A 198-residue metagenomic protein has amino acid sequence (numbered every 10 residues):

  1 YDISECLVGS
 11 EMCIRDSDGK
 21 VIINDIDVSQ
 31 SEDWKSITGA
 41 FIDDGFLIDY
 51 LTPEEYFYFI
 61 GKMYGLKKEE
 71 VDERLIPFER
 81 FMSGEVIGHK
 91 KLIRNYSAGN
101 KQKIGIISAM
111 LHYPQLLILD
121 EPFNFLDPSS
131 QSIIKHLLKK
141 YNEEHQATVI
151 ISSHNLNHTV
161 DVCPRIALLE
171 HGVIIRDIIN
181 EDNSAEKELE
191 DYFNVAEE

Functional and structural regions predicted by a protein language model:
Y1-I14: Short, small-residue-biased leader/transition segments that mark boundaries at the very start of proteins
G19-W34, R176: Conserved ABC transporter NBD signature motif
L92-Y96: Conserved ABC ATPase signature
L111-Q115: A short, proline-enriched helix->beta-strand linker immediately N-terminal to the Walker B motif in ABC-type P-loop
L117-E121: Catalytic Walker B motif of ABC-type/P-loop ATPase nucleotide-binding domains
P128-S130: Helix N-cap at the start of a conserved alpha-helix in ABC-type nucleotide-binding domains
S152-H154: H-loop/switch region of ABC-family ATPase nucleotide-binding domains
